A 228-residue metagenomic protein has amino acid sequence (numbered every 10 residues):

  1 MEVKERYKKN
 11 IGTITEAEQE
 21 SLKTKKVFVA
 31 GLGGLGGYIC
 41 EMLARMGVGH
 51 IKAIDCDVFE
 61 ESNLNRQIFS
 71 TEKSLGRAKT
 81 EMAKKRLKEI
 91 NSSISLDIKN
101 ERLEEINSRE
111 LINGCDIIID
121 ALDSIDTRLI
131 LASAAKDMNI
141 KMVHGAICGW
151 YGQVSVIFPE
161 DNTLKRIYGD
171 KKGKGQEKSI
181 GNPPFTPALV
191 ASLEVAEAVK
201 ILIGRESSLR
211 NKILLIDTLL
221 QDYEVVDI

Functional and structural regions predicted by a protein language model:
M1-F28, I167: N-terminal charged helix/coil linker that caps or initiates catalytic domains
E2, R109-I117, A121-I228: Glycine-rich phosphate/adenylate-binding loop
V29-G31, I54: Conserved N-terminal Rossmann-fold NAD(P)-binding element of oxidoreductases
L35-G36: Hydrophobic/small residue at the entry helix of a nucleotide-binding pocket
L43: Aromatic pocket-lining residues of Rossmann-like dinucleotide-binding sites
V48, A53-N91: Glycine-rich phosphate-binding loop and adjoining beta1-alpha1-beta2 segment of Rossmann-like nucleotide-binding folds
A78-I117, L122-R128: A structured beta-alpha segment of the ubiquitous adenosine-cofactor-binding alpha/beta core
